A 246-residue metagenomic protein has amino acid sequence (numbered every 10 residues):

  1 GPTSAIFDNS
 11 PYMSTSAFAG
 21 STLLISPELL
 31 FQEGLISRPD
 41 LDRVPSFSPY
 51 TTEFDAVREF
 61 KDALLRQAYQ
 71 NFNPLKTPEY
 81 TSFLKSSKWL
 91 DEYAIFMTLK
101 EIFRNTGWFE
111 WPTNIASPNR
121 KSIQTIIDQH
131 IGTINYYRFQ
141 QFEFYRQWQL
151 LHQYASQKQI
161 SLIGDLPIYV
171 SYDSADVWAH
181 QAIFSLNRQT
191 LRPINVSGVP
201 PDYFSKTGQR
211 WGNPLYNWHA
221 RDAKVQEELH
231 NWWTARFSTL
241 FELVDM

Functional and structural regions predicted by a protein language model:
G1, S161-P167, E242-M246: Short acidic catalytic loops
P2-A5, A94, T98, A155 (+1 more regions): Small-side-chain structural scaffolding
I6-Y145, V170-M246: Alpha-amylase-like alpha-glycosidases and glucanotransferases acting on alpha-linked glucans and related
Y137-V170: Conserved, well-ordered alpha-helix/loop/beta-strand core segments that scaffold catalytic motifs
